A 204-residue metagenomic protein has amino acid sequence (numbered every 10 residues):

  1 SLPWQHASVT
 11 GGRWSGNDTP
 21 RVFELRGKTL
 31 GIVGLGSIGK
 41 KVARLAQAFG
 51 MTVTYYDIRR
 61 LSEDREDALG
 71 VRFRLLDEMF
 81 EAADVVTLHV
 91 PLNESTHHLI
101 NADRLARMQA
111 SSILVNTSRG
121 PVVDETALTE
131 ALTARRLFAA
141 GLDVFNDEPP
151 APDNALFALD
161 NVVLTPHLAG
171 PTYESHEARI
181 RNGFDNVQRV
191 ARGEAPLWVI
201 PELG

Functional and structural regions predicted by a protein language model:
S1-S8, R136, L142: Short, glycine-/small-residue-rich phosphate/pyrophosphate-handling segment
Q5-K41: Glycine-rich NAD(P)-binding loop of Rossmann-like domains
Q5-S8, S15-G16, R21, D147-G204: C-terminal helix-to-coil terminal segments
V22-R26, Q47, A106-R107, L156: Short, flexible hinge/linker loops that cap or flank conserved catalytic cores
A43, Q47, L132-T133: Gly/Ala-rich phosphate-binding loop of Rossmann-like dinucleotide-binding domains, activating on the conserved
A48-T52: Residues at the starts of beta-strands that form the adenosine-phosphate
I58-A155: Rossmann-like adenosine-cofactor binding region
